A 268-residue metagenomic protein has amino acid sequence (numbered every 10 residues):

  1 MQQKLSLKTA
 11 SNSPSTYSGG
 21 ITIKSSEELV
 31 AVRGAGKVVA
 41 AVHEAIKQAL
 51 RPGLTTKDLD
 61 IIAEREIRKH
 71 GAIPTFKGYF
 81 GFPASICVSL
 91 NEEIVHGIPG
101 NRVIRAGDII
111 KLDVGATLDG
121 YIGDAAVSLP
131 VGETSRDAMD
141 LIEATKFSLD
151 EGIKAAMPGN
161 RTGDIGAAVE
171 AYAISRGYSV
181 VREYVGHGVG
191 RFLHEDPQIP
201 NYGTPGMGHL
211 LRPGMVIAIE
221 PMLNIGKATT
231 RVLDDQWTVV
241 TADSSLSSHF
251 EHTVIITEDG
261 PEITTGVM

Functional and structural regions predicted by a protein language model:
M1-M268: Active-site neighborhoods and metal-handling regions in enzymes and metal-associated proteins
